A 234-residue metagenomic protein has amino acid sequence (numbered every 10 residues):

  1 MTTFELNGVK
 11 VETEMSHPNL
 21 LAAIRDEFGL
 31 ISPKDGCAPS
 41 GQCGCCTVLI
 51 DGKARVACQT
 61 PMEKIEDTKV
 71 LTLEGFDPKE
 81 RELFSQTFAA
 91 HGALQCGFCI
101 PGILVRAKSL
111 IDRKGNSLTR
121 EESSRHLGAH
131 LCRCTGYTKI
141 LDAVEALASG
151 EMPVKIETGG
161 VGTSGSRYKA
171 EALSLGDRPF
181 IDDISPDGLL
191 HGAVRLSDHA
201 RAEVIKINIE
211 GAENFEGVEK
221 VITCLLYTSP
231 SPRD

Functional and structural regions predicted by a protein language model:
M1-G159, L175: Signature of N-terminal electron-transfer/Fe-S-associated modules in redox systems
P18, P179, H199-A202: Short, glycine-/Ser/Thr-/acidic-enriched flexible segments
G44, L71, I205, E219-I222: A short, local hydrophobic-aromatic micro-motif
R81, A202-K206: Short, conserved charged micro-motifs
G160-P186: Short acidic-hydrophobic catalytic motif
D187, Y227-D234: Conserved small/polar residues in nucleotide/adenosyl-binding loops
H191-D198: Short glycine-/aliphatic-rich beta-strand segments at the starts of folded cytosolic domains
A212-L226: Short acidic amphipathic segments
